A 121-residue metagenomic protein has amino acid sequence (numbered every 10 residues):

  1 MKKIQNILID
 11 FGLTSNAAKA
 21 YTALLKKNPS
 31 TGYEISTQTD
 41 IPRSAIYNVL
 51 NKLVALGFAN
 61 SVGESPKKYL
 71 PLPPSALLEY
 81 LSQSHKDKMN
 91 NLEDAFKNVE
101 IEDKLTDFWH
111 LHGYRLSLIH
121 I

Functional and structural regions predicted by a protein language model:
N6-A17, T31, G63-Q83: Short, cationic-aromatic polyanion-contact patches
A18-P29: Short amphipathic alpha-helical interface segments
E34-Q38: A short acidic, leucine-rich amphipathic alpha-helix
S44: Key DNA-contact positions within bacterial/archaeal DNA-binding proteins
L50-N51: Short, hydrophobic-biased segments on the C-terminal half of alpha helices that form "recognition helices"
V54-V62: A short, conserved structural fragment
P73-L105: Short, charged amphipathic alpha-helical surface segments
I119-I121: Conserved small/polar residues in nucleotide/adenosyl-binding loops
